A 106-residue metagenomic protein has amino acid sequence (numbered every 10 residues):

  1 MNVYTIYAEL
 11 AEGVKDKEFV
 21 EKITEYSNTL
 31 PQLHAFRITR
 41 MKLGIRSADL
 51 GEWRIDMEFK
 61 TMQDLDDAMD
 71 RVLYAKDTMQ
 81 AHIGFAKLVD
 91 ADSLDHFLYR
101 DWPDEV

Functional and structural regions predicted by a protein language model:
M1-E9: Active-site-flanking beta-strand signature of metal-NTP-handling nucleotidyl enzymes and homologous cyclase-like
V3, L50-R54: Short, surface-exposed coil-to-beta transition loops
I6, F19, I23, I55 (+1 more regions): Hydrophobic pocket/interface hotspot
E9-F19: Short, surface-exposed ligand-recognition loops at beta-strand->loop->(often short) alpha-helix junctions that present
E21, R46-D49: Conserved, structured core segments of small domains
N28-R37, A48-D49, E58-H96: An amphipathic, aromatic/His-enriched active-site/gating alpha helix that lines ligand/cofactor pockets
T39-I45: Short, solvent-exposed loop/turn elements at beta->coil junctions and helix N-caps that rim active or binding pockets
D95-V106: Acidic/histidine-enriched, glycine/proline-rich intrinsically disordered or flexible terminal extensions
